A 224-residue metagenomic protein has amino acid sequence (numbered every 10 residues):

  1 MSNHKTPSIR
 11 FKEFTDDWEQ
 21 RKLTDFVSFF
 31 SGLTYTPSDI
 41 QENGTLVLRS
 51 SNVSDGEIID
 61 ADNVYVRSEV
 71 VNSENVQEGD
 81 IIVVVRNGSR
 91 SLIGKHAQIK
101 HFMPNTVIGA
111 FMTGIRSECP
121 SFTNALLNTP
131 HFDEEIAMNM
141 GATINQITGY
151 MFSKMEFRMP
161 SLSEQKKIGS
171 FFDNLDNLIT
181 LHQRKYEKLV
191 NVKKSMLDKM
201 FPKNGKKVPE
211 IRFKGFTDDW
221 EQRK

Functional and structural regions predicted by a protein language model:
N3-P7, T106-A110, G141-K166: A short glycine-rich beta-alpha junction/loop motif
P7, K166-L178, H182-K185, E221-R223: Extracellular/lumenal glycan-associated surfaces
R10, N139, L197, N204-R212: Charged, alpha-helix-forming regions
R10-G32, R212-K224: Non-catalytic DNA-recognition/assembly elements of restriction-modification systems
T36-R67: DNA target-recognition patches
R49-S50, A61, R67-P130: A short beta-sheet element
I179-K194, P202-G205: Extended intrinsically disordered, low-complexity coil regions enriched in Ser, Thr, Gly, Ala and often Pro
